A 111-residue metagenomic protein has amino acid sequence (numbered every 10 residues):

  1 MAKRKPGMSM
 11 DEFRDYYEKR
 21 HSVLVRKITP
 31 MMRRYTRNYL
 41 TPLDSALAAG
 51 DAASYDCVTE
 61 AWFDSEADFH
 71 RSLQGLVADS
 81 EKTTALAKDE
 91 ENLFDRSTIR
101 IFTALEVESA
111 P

Functional and structural regions predicted by a protein language model:
M1-P111: Macromolecular interaction modules
